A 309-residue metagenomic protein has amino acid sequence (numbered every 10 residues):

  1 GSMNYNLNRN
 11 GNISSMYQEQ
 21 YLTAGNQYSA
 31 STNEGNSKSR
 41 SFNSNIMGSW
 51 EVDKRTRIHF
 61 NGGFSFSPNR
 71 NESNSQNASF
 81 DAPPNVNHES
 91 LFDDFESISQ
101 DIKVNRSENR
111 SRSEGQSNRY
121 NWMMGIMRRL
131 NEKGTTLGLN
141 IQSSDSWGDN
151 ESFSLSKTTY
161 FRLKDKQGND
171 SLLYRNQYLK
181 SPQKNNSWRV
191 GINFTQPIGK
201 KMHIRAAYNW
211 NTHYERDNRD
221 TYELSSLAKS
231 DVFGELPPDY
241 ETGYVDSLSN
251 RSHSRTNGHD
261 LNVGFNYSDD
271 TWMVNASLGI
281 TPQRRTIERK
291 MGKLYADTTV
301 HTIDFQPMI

Functional and structural regions predicted by a protein language model:
G1-M308: Primarily recognizes Gram-negative and organellar outer-membrane beta-barrels
